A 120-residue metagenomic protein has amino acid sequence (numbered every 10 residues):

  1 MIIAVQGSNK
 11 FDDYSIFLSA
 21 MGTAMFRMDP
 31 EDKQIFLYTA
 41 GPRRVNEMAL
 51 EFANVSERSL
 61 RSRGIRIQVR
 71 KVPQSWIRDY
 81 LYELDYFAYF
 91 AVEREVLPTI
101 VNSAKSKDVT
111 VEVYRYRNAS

Functional and structural regions predicted by a protein language model:
M1-I16: Glycine-rich phosphate-binding "P-loop"
D12-S120: Acidic/glycine-enriched connector segments
